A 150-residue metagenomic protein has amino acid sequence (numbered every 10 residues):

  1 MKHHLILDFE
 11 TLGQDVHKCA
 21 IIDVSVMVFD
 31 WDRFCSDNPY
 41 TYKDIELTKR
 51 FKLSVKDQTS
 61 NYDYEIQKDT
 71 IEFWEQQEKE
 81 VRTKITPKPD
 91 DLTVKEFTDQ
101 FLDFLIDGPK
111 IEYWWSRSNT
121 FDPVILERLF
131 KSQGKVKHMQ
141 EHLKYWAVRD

Functional and structural regions predicted by a protein language model:
K2-L5, E10-S116: Conserved non-catalytic scaffold segment of RNase H-like nuclease domains
C35-Y40, Q133-M139: Short helix-coil transition/hinge motifs at the ends and kinks of transmembrane helices, capturing the brief
K95, D99, P123-V124, R149: Non-catalytic, well-ordered alpha-helical scaffold segments
E112-L126: Substrate-recognition element of Asp-dependent hydrolases with the DxDx(T/V) motif
P123-K137: Active-site-adjacent alpha-helix immediately C-terminal to a catalytic or transition-state-stabilizing loop
M139-D150: Short, flexible loop segments at boundaries between secondary-structure elements
